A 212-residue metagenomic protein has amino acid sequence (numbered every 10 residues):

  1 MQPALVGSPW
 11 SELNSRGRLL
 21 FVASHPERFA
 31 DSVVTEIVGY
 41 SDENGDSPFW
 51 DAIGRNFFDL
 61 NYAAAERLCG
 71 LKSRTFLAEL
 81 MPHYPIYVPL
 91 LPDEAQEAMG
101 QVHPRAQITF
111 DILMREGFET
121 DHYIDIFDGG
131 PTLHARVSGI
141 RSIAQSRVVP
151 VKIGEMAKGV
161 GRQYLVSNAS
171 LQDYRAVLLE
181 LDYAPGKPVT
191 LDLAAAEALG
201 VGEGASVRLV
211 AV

Functional and structural regions predicted by a protein language model:
M1-A4, L20-V189, L193-A195, L199-E203 (+1 more regions): Terminal substrate-recognition subdomain of acyl/acetyltransferases
V6-S15: Glycine-rich acyl-CoA binding loop
